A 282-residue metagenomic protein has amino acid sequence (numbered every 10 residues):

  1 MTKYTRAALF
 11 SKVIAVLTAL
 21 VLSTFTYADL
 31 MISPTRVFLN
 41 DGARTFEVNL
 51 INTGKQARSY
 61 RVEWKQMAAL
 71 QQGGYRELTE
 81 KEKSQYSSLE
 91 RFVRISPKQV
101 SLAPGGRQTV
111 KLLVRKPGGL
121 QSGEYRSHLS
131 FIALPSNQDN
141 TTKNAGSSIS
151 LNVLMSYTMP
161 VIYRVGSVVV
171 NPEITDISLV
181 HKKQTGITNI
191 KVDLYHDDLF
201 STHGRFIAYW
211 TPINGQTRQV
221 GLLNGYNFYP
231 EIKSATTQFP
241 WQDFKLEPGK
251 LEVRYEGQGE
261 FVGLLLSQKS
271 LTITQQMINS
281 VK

Functional and structural regions predicted by a protein language model:
T2-I14: Bacterial N-terminal signal peptides that target proteins for export
A28-R58, Q99, P172-I187, Y195: Beta-sheet-dominated interaction scaffolds and their linkers
N40-E47, Q108-T109, Q121-H128, G186-I190: Short, solvent-exposed loop/turn segments enriched in Ser/Thr/Gly
R61-K83, S87, Y195, L199-N214: Short acidic, flexible loop segments centered on an aromatic residue
K65-A68, R115-Y163, K245-V281: Terminal connector regions
K81-G118, Q216-L246: Intrinsically disordered, low-complexity Pro/Gly/Ser/Thr-rich segments with frequent PxxP/GP/PP motifs and embedded
S178, K182-K282: Intrinsically disordered, low-complexity segments enriched in serine, threonine, and glycine
